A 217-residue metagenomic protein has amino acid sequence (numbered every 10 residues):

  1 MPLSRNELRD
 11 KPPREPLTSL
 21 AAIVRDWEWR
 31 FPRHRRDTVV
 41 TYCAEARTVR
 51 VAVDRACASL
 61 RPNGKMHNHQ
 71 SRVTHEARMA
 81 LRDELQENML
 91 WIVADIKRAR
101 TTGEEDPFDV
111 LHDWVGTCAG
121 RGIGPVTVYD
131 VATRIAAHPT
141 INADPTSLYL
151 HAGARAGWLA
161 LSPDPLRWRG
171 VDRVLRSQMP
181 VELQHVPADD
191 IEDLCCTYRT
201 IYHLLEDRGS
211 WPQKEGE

Functional and structural regions predicted by a protein language model:
M1-Y42, E105-H112, Y129-E217: C-terminal accessory module of base-excision DNA glycosylases/AP lyases that mediates lesion recognition and DNA
P2-L60, G64-I92: ATP-dependent kinase catalytic cores of phosphoinositide-metabolizing enzymes and PI3K-like protein kinases
C43, C57, C118, C195-C196: Generic recognition of cysteine residues
H69-R121: Helix-hairpin-helix/helix-loop-helix acidic hairpins
